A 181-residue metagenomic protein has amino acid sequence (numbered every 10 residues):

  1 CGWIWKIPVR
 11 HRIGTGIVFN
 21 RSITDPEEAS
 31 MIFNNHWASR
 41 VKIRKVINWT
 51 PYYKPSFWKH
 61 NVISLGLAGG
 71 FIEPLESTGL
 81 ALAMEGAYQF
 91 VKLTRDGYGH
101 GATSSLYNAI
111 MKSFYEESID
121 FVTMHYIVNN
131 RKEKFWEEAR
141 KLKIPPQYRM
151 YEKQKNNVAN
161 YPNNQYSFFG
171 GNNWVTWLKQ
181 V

Functional and structural regions predicted by a protein language model:
C1-W49, G70-A81, D96, H100: Conserved FAD/dinucleotide-binding core of flavoprotein oxidoreductases
W3, V62, F71, E76 (+2 more regions): Tryptophan-centric aromatic hotspots in well-structured domains and transmembrane helices
W3-W5, W37, W49, W58 (+2 more regions): A residue-identity detector for tryptophan
P8, P51, P55, P145-P146 (+1 more regions): Proline-rich intrinsically disordered, low-complexity coils
P26, N35, L82-Y88, Y107 (+2 more regions): Solvent-exposed, non-transmembrane amphipathic alpha-helical segments
R40, Y52, N61, A139 (+1 more regions): Enriched - but not universal
Y52-S118: Conserved mid-domain beta->alpha element of the FAD-binding
K92-V181: Long, low-complexity C-terminal extensions of enzymes
